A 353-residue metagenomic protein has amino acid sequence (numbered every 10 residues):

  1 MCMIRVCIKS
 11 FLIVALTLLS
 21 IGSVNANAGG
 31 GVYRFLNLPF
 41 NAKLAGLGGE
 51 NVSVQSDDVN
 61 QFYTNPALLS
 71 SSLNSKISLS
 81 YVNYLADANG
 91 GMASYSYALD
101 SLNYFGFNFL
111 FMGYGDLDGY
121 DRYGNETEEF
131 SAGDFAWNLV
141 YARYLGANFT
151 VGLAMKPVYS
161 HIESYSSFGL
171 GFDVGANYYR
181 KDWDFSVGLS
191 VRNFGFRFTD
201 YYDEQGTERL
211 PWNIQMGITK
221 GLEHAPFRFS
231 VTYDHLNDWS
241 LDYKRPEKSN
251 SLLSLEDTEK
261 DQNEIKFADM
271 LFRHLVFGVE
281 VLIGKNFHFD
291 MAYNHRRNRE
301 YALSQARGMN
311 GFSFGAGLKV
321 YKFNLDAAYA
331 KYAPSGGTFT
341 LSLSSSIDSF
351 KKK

Functional and structural regions predicted by a protein language model:
M1, A15-T17, Y33: Charged, low-complexity surface segments at secondary-structure and domain boundaries
M1-L12: Bacterial N-terminal signal peptides that target proteins for export
S10-S20: Bacterial N-terminal signal peptides
N25-K353: Subset of outer-membrane beta-barrel
